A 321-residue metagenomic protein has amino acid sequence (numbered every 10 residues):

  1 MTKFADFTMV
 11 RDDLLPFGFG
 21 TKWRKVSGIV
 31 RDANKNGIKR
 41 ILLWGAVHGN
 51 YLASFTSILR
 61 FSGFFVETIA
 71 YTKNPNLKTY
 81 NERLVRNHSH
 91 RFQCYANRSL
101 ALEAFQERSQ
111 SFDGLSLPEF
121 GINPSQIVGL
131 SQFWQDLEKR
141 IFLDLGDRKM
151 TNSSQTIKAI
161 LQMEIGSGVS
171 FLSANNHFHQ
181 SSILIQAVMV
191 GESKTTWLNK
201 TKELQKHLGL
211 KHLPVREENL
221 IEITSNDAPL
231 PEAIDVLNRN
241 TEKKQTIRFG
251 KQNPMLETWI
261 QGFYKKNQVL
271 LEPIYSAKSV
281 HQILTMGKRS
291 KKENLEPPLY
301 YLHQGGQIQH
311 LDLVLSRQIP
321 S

Functional and structural regions predicted by a protein language model:
M1-S321: PLP-dependent amino-acid enzyme catalytic core
